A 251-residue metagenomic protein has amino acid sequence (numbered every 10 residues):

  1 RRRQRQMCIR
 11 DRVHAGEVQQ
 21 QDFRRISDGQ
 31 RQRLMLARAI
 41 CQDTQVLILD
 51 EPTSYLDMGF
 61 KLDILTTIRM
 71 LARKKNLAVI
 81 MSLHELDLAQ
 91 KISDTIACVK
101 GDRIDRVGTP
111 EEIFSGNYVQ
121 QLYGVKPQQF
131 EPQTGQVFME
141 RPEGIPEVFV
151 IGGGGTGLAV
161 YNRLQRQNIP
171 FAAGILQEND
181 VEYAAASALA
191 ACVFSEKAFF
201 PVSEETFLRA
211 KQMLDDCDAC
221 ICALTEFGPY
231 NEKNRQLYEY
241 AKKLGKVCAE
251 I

Functional and structural regions predicted by a protein language model:
R2-I9: Short, small-residue-biased leader/transition segments that mark boundaries at the very start of proteins
D22-I26: Conserved ABC ATPase signature
L47-E51: Catalytic Walker B motif of ABC-type/P-loop ATPase nucleotide-binding domains
L62-K75: Helical segment within the ABC ATPase nucleotide-binding domain
L83-H84: H-loop/switch region of ABC-family ATPase nucleotide-binding domains
A97, G101-E112: Conserved switch/coupling elements of ABC/ABC-like ATPase nucleotide-binding domains
G124-E205, C222-A223, N231, V247-I251: ABC ATPase nucleotide-binding domains
